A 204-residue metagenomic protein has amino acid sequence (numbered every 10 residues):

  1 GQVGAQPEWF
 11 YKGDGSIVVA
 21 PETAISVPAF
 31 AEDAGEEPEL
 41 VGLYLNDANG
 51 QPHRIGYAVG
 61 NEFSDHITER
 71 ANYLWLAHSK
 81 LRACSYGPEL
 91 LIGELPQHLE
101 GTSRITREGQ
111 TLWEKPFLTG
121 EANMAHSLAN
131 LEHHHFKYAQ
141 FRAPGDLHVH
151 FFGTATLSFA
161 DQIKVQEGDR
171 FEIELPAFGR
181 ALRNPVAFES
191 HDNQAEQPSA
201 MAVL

Functional and structural regions predicted by a protein language model:
G1-R107: Active-site microenvironments in enzyme catalytic cores
G60, S64-L204: Catalytic-pocket segment enriched in acidic/His residues
